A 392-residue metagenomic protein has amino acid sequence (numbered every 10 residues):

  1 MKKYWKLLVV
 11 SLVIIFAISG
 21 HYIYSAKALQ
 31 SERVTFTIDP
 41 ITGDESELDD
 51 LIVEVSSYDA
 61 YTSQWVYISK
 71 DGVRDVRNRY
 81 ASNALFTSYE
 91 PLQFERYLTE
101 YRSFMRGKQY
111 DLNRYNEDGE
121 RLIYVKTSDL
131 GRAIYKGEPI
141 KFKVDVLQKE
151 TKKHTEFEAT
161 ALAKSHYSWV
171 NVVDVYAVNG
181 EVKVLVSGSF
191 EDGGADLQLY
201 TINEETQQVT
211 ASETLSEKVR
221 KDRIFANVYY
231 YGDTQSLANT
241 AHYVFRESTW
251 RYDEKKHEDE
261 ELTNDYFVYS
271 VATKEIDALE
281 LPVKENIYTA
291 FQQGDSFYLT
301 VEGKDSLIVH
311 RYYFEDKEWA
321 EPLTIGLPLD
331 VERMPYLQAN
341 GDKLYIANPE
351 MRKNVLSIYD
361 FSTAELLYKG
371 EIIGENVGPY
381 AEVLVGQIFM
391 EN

Functional and structural regions predicted by a protein language model:
M1-H154: N-terminal "mature head" segments of proteins
A17-D50, E280-N392: Hydrophilic extracytoplasmic domains
E45-Y61, K108-G119, S128, W169-V182 (+6 more regions): Structural signature of eukaryotic scaffold interfaces centered on beta-propeller domains
W65, V73-R74, E120-L122, H154 (+8 more regions): Hydrophobic residues embedded in beta-strands of well-ordered beta-sheets
I68-S69, D145-K149, Y200-I202, Y269 (+2 more regions): Hydrophobic/aromatic beta-strand positions that recur at structurally equivalent sites within the blades
N78-E100, K153-A163, V209-K218, D277-P282 (+2 more regions): Beta-propeller fold detector
K164-R333: Acidic, serine/threonine- and glycine-rich low-complexity intrinsically disordered segments that serve as flexible
